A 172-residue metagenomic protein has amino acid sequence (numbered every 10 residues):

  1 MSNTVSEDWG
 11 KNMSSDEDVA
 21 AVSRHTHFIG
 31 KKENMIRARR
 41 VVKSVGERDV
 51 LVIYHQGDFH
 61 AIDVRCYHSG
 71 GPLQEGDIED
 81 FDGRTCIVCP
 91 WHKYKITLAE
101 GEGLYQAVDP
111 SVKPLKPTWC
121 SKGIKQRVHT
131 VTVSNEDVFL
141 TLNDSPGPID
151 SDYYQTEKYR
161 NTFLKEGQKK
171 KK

Functional and structural regions predicted by a protein language model:
M1-E33, P146-K172: A boundary/linker detector
N34-L164, K170-K171: Rieske [2Fe-2S] iron-sulfur-binding domain
